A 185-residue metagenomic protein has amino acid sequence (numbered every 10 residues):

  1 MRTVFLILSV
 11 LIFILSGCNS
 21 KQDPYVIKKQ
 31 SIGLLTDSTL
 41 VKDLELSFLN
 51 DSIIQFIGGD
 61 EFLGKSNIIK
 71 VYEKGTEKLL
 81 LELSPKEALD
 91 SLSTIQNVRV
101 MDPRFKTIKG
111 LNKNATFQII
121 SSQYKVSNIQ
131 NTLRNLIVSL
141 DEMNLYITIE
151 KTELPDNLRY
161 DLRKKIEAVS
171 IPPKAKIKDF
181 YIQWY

Functional and structural regions predicted by a protein language model:
M1-Y25: Bacterial Sec-dependent N-terminal signal peptides
C18-L133, I137, D141-M143, D161-Y185: Short helix/turn-capping signatures at newly exposed starts of structured segments
L145-L162: Long, compositionally biased
